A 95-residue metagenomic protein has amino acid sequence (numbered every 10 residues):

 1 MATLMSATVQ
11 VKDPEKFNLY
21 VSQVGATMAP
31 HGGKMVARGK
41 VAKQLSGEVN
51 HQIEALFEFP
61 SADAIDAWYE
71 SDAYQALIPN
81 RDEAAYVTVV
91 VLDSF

Functional and structural regions predicted by a protein language model:
M1-E70, D93-F95: Short S/T/G/P-rich N-terminal loop/turn motif that feeds into the first structured element of a domain
A62-V90: C-terminal structural segments of small proteins and small subunits
